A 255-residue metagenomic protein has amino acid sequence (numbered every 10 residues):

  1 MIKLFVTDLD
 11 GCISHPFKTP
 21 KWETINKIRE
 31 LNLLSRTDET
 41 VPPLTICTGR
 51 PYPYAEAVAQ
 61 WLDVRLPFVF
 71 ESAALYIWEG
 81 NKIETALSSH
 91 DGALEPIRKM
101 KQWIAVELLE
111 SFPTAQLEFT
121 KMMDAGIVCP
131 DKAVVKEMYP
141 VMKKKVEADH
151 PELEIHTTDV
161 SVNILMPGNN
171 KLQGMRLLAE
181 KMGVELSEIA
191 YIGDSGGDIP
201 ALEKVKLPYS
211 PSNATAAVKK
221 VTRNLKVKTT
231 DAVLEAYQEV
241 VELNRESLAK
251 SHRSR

Functional and structural regions predicted by a protein language model:
M1-I2, K21, I164-L165, L172-R255: Mg2+-dependent phosphoryl-transfer enzymes with acidic/Ser/Thr/Gly-rich catalytic loops
M1-I2, V41, R65, M122 (+1 more regions): A general structural motif
K3-K18, L202: Asp-based phosphoryl-transfer active-site loop
T7, F70, G193-D194: Active-site flanking residues adjacent to catalytic metal/cofactor-binding acidic residues
K18-T19, A57-Q60, N81-K82, Y139 (+2 more regions): Short amphipathic alpha-helical segments
I25-T114: Active-site phosphate-binding/coordination module
G80-S88, N170-K171, V240-N244: Short, surface-exposed amphipathic charged segments that create phosphate/polyanion-binding patches used for binding
W103, E107-K204, N213, A217: Conserved acidic, metal-coordinating active-site core of Asp-based, Mg2+-dependent phosphoryl-transfer enzymes
